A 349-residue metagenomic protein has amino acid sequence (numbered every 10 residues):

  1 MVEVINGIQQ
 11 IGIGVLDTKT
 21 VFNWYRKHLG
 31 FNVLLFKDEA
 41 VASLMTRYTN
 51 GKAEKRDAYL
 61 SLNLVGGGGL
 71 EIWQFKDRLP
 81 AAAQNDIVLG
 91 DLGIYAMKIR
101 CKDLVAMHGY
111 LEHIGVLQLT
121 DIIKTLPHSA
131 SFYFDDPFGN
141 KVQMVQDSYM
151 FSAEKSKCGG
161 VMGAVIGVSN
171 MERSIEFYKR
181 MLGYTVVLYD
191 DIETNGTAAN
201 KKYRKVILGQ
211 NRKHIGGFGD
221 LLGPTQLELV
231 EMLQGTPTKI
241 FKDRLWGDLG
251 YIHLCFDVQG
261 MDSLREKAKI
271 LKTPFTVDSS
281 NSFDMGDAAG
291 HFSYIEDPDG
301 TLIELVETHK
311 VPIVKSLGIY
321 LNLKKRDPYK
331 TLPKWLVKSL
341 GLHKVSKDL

Functional and structural regions predicted by a protein language model:
N6-L16, E54-D77, A81-Y110, A130-F134 (+5 more regions): Vicinal oxygen chelate
G14-G67, H113, I123-T125, G167-P224 (+2 more regions): Core segments of cupin and vicinal oxygen chelate
V21, L89, V116-L119, I123 (+4 more regions): Catalytic cores of nucleotide-enabled group-transfer and carboxylate-activating enzymes in metabolic and assembly-line
C101, G115-F134, G139, Q143-S152 (+1 more regions): Long, hydrophobic, well-ordered secondary-structure blocks that form the structural core and pocket-lining surfaces
I123-T125, A198, K202-G209, E228-D243 (+2 more regions): Intrinsic, low-complexity N-terminal interaction/targeting segments
D136, V145-E176, D190-T194: Surface-exposed beta-loop interaction hotspot
S148-G159, K310-H343: A short, polar/charged loop-to-alpha-helix boundary motif
M162-G163, V187-Y189, G247-G250, T276-D278 (+2 more regions): Short amphipathic alpha-helical linker/capping segments at the junctions of internal repeats and modular domains
